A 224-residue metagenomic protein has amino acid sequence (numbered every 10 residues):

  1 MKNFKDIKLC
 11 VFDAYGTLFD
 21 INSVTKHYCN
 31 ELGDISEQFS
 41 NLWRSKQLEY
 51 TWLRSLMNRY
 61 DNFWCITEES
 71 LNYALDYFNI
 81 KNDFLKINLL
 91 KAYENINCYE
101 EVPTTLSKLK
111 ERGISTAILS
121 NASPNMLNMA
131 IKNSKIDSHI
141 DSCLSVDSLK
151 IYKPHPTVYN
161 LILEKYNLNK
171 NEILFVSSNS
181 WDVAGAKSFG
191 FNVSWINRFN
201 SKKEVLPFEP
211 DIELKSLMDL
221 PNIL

Functional and structural regions predicted by a protein language model:
M1-I7, S107, L119, S123-P124 (+1 more regions): Asp-based, Mg2+/Mn2+-dependent phosphohydrolase catalytic module
M1-L48: Active-site neighborhood of HAD-like aspartate-dependent phosphohydrolases
S23-V24, E101, W181, D219: Residue-level recognition of oxygen-bearing side chains
T25-K26, S40, R44, W64 (+2 more regions): An amphipathic alpha-helix signature
D34-L42, Y77-L89, K170: Short, surface-exposed acidic
T51-I87: A metal-dependent, Asp-based hydrolase signature
W64-C65, N82-I118, N128, P156: Short, acidic loop-to-helix structural element flanking the phosphoryl-transfer center in phosphate-processing enzymes
